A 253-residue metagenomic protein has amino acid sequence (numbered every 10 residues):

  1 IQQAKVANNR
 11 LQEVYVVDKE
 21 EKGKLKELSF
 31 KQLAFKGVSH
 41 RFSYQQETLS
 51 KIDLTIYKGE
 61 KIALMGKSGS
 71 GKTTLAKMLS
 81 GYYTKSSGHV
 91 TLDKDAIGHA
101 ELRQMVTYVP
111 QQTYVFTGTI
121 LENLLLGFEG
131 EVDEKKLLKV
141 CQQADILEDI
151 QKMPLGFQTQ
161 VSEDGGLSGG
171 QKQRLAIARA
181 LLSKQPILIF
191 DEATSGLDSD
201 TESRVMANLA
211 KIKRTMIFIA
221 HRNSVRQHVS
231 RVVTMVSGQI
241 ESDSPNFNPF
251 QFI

Functional and structural regions predicted by a protein language model:
I1-V14: Cytosolic ends of transmembrane helices, especially the final helix of ABC transmembrane type-1 domains
Y15-I62, T91, A96-H99, K139 (+1 more regions): Primarily ABC-family ATPase nucleotide-binding module
K24-E27, K77-Q142, S183, R204-K213: Conserved post-Walker A segment of ABC ATPase nucleotide-binding domains
L33, Q46-L49, E101, K152 (+2 more regions): ABC ATPase A-loop
M65-K67: The feature captures the beta-strand-to-loop junction immediately N-terminal to the Walker
S70: ATP-binding Walker
T74, T107, Q112, I120-N123 (+2 more regions): ABC-family ATPase nucleotide-binding domain "signature/switch" substructure
L147-P154: Conserved H-loop
